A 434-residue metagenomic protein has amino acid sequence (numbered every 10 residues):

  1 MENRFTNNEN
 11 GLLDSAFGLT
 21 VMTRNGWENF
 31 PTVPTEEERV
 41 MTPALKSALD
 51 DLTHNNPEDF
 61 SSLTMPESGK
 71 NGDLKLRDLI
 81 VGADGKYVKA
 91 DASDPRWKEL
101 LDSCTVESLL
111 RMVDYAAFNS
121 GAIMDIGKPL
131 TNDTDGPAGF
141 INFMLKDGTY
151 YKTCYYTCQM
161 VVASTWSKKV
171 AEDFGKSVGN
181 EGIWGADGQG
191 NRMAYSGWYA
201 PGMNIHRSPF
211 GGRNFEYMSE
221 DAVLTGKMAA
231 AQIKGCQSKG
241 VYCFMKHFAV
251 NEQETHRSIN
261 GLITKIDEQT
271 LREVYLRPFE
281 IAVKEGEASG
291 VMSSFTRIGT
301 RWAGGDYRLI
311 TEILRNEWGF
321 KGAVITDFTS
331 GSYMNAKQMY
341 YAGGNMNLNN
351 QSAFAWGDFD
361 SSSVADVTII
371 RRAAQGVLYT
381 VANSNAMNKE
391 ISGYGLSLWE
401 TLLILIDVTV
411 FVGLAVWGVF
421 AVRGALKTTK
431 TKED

Functional and structural regions predicted by a protein language model:
M1-D434: Glycoside hydrolase catalytic-domain context in secreted enzymes
